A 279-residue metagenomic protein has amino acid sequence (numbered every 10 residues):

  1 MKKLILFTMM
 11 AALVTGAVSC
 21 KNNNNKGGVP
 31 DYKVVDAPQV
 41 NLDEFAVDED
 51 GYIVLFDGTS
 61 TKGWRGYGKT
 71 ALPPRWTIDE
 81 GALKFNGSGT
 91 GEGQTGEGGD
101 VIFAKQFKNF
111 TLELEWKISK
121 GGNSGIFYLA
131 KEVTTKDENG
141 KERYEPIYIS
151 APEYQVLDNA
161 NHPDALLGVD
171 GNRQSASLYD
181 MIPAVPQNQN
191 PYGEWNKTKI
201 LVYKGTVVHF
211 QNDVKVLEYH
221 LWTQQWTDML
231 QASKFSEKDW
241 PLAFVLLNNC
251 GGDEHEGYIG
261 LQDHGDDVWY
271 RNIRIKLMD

Functional and structural regions predicted by a protein language model:
M1-G27: Bacterial Sec-dependent N-terminal signal peptides
C20-D279: Carbohydrate-interacting regions of secretory-pathway proteins
